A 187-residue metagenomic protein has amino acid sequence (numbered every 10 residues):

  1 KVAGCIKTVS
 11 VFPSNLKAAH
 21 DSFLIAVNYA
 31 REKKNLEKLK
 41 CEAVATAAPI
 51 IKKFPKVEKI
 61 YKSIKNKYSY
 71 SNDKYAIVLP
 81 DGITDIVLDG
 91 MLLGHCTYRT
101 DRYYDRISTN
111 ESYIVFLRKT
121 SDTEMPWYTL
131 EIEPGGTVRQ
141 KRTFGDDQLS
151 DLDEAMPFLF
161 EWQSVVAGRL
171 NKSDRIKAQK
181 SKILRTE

Functional and structural regions predicted by a protein language model:
K1-E187: Glycine-focused motif/segment detector
